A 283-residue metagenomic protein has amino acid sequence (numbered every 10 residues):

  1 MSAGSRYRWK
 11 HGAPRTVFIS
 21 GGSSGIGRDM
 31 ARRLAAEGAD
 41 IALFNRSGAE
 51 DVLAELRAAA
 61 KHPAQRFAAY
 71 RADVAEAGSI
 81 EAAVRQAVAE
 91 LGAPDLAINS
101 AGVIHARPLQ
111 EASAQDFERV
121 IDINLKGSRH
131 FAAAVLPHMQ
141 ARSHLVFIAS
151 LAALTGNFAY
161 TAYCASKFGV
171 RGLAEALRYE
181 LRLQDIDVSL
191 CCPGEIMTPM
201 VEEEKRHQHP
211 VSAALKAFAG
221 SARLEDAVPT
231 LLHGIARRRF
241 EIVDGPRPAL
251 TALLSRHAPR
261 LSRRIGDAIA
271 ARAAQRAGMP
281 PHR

Functional and structural regions predicted by a protein language model:
S23-S24: Conserved glycine-rich cofactor-binding loop
E37-L53: Conserved glycine-rich Rossmann-like NAD(P)H-binding loop of the short-chain dehydrogenase/reductase
R71-A82, A114: The beta1-alpha1 cofactor-binding region of Rossmann-like NAD(H)/NADP(H)-dependent oxidoreductases
P108-L109, S113-I121: Substrate-binding pocket helix/loop in short-chain dehydrogenase/reductase
A132, S166: Active-site helix of classical SDR
S150: Residue(s) in the substrate-gating loop at a strand-loop-helix junction that position the organic substrate next
L183-P246: SDR active-site lid
